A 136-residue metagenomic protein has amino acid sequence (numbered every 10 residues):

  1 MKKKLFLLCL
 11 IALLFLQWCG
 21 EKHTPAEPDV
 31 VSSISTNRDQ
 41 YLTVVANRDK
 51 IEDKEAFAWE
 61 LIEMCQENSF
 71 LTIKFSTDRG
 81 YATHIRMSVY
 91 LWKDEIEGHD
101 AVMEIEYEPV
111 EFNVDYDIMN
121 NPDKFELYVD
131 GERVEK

Functional and structural regions predicted by a protein language model:
L5-L13: Sec-dependent N-terminal signal peptides
L16-W18: C-terminal motif of bacterial Sec signal peptides marking the signal peptidase cleavage site
G20-K22: Bacterial signal peptide processing site
P25-V31: Alpha-helical scaffolding within the catalytic cores of extracellular/periplasmic polymer-degrading hydrolases
I34-K50: Acidic/histidine-rich, surface-exposed loop or edge segments in extracytoplasmic proteins
V45-E104: Mature extracytoplasmic domains of secretory-pathway proteins
Y107-K136: C-terminal partner/receptor-binding element of secreted or periplasmic proteins
